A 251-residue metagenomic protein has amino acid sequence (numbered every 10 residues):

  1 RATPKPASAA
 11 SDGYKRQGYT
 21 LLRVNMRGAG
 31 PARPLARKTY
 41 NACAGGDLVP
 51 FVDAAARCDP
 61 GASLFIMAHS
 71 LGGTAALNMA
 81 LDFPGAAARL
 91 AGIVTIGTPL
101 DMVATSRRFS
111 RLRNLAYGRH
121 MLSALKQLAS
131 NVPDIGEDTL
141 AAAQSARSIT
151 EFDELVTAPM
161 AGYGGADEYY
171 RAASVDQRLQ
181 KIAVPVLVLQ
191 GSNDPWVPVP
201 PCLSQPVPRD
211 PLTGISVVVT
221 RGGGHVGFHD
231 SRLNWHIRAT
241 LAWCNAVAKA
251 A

Functional and structural regions predicted by a protein language model:
R1-Y14: Single conserved hydrophobic/aromatic residue that forms the stacking wall/gate of nucleotide- or nucleobase-binding
L22, R27-F65: Catalytic nucleophile-loop/oxyanion-hole region of alpha/beta-hydrolase and closely related hydrolase-like folds
G61-M160: Alpha/beta-hydrolase-fold enzymes
L155-R178: Active-site nucleophile elbow and catalytic-triad environment of alpha/beta-hydrolase enzymes
D176, S192-P195, G222-G224: Acidic beta-to-alpha connecting loop that harbors the catalytic carboxylate
I182, V188-Q190, D194: Short beta-strand/loop motif that positions the catalytic acidic residue of the alpha/beta-hydrolase fold
S192-I215: Conserved loop-alpha-helix segment in the C-terminal half of the alpha/beta-hydrolase fold that carries the catalytic
G223-N234: Catalytic histidine-centered segment of alpha/beta-hydrolase-like enzymes
